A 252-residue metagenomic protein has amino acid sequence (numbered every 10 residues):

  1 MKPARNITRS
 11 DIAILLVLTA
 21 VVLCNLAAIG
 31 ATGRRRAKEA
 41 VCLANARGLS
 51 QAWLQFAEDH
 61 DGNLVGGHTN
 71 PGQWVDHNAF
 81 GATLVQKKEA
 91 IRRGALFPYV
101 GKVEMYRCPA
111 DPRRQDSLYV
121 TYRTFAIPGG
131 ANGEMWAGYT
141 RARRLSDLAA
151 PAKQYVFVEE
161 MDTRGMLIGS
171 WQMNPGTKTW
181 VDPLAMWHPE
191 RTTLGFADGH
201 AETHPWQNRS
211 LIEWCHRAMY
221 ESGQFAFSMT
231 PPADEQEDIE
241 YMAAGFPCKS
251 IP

Functional and structural regions predicted by a protein language model:
A4-A44: Amphipathic alpha-helical segments typified by the pilin-like N-terminal helix that continues immediately C-terminal
A40-P252: Short, well-structured segments within or immediately adjacent to enzyme catalytic domains that line ligand-binding
